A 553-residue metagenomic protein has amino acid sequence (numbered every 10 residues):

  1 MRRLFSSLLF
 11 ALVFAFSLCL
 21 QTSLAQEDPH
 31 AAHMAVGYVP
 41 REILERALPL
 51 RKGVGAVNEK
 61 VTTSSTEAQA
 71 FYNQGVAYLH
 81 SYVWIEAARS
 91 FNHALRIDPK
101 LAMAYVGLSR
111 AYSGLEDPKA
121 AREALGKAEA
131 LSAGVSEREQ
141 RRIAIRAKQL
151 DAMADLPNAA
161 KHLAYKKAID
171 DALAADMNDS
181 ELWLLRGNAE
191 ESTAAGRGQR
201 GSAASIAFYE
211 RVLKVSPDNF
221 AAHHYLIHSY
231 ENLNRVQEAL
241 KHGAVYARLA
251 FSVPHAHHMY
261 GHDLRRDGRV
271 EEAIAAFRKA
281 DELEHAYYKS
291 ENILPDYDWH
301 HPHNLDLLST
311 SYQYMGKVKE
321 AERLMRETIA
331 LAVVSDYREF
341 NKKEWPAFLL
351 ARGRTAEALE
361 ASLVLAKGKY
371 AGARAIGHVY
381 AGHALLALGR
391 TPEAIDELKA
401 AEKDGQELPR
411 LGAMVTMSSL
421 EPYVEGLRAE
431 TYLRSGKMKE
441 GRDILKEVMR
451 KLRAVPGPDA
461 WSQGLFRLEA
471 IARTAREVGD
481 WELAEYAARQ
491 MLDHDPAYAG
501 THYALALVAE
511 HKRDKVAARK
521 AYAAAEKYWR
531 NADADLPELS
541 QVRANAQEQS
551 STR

Functional and structural regions predicted by a protein language model:
S64-H93, A147-N158: Alpha-helical segment of the N-proximal tetratricopeptide repeat
E67-A68, E137-R138, P217-A222, F251-H257 (+6 more regions): Generic helix N-cap/helix-start motif at coil->alpha-helix transitions
N73, G107, I143-K148, L185 (+11 more regions): "A position-specific structural signal for the A-helix of alpha-solenoid helical repeats
V76, R110, R146, N188 (+9 more regions): Residue-level recognition of tetratricopeptide repeat
S81-Y82, L115, A159, T193 (+9 more regions): Structural motif corresponding to the intra-repeat A-B loop/turn of tetratricopeptide repeats
N92, R96-I97, E129-A133, L173-A175 (+10 more regions): Solenoid-like repeat scaffolds
A102, S109-A133, R265, I274-H285 (+5 more regions): TPR/TPR-like (Sel1-like) alpha-helical repeat modules
